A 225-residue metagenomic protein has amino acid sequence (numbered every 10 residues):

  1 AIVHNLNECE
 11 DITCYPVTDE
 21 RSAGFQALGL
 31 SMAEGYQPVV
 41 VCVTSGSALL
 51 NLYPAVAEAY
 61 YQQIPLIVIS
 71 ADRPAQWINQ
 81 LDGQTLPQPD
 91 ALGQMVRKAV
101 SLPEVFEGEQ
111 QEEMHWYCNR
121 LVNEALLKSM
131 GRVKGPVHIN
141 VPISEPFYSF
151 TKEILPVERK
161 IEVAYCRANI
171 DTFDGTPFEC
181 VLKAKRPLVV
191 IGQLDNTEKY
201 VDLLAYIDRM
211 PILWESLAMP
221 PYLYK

Functional and structural regions predicted by a protein language model:
A1-K225: N-terminal alpha/beta PP-like core and its mobile active-site loop of ThDP/TPP-dependent enzymes
